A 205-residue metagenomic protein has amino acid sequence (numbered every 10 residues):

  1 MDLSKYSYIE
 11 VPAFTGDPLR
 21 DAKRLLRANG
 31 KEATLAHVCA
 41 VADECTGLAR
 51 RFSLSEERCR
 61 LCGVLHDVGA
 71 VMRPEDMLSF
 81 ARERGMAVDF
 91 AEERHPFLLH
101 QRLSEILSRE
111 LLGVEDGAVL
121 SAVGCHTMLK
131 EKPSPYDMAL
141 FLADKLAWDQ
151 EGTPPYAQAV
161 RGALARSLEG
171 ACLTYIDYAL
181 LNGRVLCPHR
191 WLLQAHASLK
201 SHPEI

Functional and structural regions predicted by a protein language model:
D2, D21-A22, P135, L142 (+1 more regions): A broadly tuned "polar low-complexity/structure-edge" signature
D2-E10, F14-K31: Generic N-terminal amphipathic, Lys/Arg-enriched alpha-helix
D2-Y6, L164-A165, Y178-N182: N-terminal hydrophobic signal/anchor transmembrane helix of membrane proteins
R24-A28, A36-H37, T46, R51-L173: Divalent metal-dependent catalytic cores for phosphoryl transfer on phosphate-bearing substrates
Y178-I205: Charged phosphate-binding loop/patch that engages nucleotide di/tri-phosphates or the phosphate backbone of nucleic
